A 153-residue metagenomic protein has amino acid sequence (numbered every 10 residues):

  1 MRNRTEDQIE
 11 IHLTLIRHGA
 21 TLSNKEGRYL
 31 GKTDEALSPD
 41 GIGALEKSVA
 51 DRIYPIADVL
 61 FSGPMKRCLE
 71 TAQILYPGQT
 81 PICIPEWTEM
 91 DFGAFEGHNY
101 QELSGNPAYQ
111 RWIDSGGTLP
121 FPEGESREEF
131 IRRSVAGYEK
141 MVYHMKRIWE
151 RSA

Functional and structural regions predicted by a protein language model:
M1-N3, H98-N99: Intrinsically disordered, low-complexity boundary segments flanking structured domains
R2, Q8-I11, I16-Q79, R133: Active-site-proximal alpha-helix that buttresses catalytic centers in soluble enzyme cores
R28, G43-A44, V59, E96-H98 (+3 more regions): Surface-exposed beta-strand edges and their flanking turn/coil or helix-capping segments
V49-A50, R111-I113, Y138-K140: Short amphipathic alpha-helical segments with coiled-coil-like heptad repeat character
I56-A57, Q79-P81, Y138, W149: Secondary-structure boundary/capping signal
L75-V135: Phosphate-handling substructures
F130-A153: GST-like fold's C-terminal all-alpha helical module
